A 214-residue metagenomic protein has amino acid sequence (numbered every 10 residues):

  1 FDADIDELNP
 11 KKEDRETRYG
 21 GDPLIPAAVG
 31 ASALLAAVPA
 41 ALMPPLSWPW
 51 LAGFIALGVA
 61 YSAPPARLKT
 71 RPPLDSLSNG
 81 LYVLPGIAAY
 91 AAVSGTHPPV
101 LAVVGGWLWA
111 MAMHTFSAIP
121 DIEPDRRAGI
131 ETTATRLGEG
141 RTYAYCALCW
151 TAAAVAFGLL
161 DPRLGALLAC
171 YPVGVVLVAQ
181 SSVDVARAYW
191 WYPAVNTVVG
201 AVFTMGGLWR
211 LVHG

Functional and structural regions predicted by a protein language model:
F1-G214: Multi-pass alpha-helical membrane architecture of UbiA-family and related isoprenoid/lipid prenyltransferases
